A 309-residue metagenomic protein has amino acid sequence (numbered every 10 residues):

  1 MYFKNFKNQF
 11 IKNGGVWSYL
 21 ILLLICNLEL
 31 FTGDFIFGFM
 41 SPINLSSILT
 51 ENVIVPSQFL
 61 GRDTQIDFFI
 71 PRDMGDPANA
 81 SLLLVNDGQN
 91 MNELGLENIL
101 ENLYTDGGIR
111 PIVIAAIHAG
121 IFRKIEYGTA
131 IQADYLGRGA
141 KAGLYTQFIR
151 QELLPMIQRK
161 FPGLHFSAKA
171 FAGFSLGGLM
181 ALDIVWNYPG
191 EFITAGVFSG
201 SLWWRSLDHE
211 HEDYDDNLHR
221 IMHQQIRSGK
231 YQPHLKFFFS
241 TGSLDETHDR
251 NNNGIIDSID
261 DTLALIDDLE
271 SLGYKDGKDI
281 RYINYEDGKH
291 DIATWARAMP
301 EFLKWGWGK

Functional and structural regions predicted by a protein language model:
M1-F35: Short, basic, low-complexity termini and linkers enriched in Ser/Thr/Gly/Pro that act as targeting/leader peptides
F37-K309: Non-catalytic cap/lid and distal C-terminal segments of serine-dependent acyl enzymes
